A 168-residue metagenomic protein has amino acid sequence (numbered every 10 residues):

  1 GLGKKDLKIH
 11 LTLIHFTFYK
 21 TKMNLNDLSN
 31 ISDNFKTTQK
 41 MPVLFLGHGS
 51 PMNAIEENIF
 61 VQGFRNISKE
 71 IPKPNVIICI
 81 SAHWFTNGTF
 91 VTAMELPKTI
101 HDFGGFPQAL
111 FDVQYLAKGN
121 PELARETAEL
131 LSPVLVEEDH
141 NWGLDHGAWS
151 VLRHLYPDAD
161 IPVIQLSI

Functional and structural regions predicted by a protein language model:
G1, M23: Short regulatory "switch" loops immediately downstream of catalytic or recognition motifs within protein catalytic
F16-K20, F60: Hydrophobic alpha-helical membrane context
T17, F35-T37, D158: A generic structural signal for short, solvent-exposed coil/turn residues that cap or connect secondary-structure
N24-L130: A short aromatic-anchored loop/beta-hairpin motif
A124-I168: Internal, conserved structured core segments that host functional sites
